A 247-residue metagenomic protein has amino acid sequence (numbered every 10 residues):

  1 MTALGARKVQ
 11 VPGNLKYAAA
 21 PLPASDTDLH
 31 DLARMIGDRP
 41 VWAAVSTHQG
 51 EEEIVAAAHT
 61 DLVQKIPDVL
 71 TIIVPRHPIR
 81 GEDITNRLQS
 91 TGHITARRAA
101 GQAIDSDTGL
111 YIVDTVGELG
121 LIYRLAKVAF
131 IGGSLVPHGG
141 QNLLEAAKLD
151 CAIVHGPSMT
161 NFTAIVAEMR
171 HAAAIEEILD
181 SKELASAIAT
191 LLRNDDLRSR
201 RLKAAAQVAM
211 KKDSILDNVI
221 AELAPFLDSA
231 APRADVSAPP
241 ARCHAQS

Functional and structural regions predicted by a protein language model:
M1-S247: Nucleotide-activated sugar donor-binding and catalytic core shared by glycosyltransferases and related lipid-linked
